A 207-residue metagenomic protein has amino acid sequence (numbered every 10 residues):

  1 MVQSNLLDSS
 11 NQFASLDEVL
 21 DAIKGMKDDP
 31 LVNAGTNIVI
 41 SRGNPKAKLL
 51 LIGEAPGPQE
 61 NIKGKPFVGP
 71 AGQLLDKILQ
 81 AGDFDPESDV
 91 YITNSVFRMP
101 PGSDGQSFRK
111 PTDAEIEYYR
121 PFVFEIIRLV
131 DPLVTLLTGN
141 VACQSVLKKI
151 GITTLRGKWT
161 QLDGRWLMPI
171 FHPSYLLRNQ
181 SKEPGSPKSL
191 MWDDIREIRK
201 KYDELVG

Functional and structural regions predicted by a protein language model:
M1-P70, Q80-A81, E204-G207: Active-site and ligand/interface coordination hotspots across diverse enzymes and nucleic-acid-associated assemblies
V2-F13, S88, S95-G207: Glycine/proline-rich loop-helix segments at beta-alpha junctions forming the active-site rim of enzyme cores
E18, L74, F122: Short Gly/charged-rich anion-binding patches and loops
L31-N33, G72, I116-R120: A conditional alpha-helix N-cap/helix-loop micro-motif detector
A47, D85, V130: Structured loop/turn residues at beta-strand edges in well-structured enzyme cores
P70-T93, L167: The first long alpha-helix at the start of the GST-like C-terminal all-alpha domain
